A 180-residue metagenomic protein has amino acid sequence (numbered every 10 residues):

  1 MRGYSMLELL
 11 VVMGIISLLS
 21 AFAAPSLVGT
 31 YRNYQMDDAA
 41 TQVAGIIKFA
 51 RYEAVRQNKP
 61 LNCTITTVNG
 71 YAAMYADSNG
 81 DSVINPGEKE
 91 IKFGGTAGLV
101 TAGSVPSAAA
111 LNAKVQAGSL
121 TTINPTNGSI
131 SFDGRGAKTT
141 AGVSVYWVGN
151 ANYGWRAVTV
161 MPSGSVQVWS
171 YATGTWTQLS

Functional and structural regions predicted by a protein language model:
M1-M6: N-terminal leader/signal peptides at the extreme start of proteins
L7-L10, L18, F22-D37, T41-A44 (+5 more regions): N-terminal helix-rich module
